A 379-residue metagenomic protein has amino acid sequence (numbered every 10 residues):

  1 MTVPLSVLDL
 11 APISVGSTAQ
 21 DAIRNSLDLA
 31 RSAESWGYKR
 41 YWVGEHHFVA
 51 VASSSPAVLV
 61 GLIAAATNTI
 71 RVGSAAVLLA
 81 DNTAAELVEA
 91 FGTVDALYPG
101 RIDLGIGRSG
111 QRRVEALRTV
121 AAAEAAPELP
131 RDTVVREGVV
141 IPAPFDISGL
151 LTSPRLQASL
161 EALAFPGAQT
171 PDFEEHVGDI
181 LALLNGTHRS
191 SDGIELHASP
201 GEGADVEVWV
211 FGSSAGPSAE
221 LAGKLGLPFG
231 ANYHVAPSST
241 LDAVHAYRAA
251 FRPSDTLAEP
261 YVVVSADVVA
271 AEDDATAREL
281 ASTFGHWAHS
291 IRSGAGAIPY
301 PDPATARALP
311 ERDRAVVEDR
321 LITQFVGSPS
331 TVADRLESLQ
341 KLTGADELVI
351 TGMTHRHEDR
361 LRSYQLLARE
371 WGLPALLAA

Functional and structural regions predicted by a protein language model:
M1-V72, A378-A379: N-terminal beta1-alpha1-beta2 module of alpha/beta enzyme domains
L5, A33, G37, E45 (+6 more regions): Conserved, mostly hydrophobic/aromatic
L5-D9, Y41-V43, R71-A75, I102-I106 (+4 more regions): Hydrophobic faces of well-ordered beta-strands that scaffold small-molecule active sites in alpha/beta enzyme cores
D9-R24, S54, A76-A85, Q111 (+3 more regions): Active-site mouth loops of central-metabolism enzymes
R40-L59, L78, Y233-V235, T351-D359: Glycine-rich, proline-tolerant flexible connector loops at the mouths of alpha/beta enzymes
T83-V114, R118-T133: A generic, well-ordered mixed alpha/beta core segment in the N-terminal half of proteins
R118, E124-S199, S238-T343, A375-A378: An alpha-helical appendage that flanks or caps ligand/catalytic pockets
P217-S238: A conserved active-site cap/scaffold subdomain adjacent to cofactor or substrate pockets
